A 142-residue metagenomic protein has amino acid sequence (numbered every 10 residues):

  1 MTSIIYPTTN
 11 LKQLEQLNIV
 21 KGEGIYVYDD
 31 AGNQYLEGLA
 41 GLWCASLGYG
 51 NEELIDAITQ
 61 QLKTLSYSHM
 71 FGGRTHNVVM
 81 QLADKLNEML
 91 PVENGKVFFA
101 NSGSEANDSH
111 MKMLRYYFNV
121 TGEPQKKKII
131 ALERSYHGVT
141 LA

Functional and structural regions predicted by a protein language model:
M1-K96: N-terminal glycine-rich, Lys/His-bearing helix-loop that initiates the first secondary-structure elements of many
D84-A142: PLP-dependent aspartate aminotransferase-fold enzymes
